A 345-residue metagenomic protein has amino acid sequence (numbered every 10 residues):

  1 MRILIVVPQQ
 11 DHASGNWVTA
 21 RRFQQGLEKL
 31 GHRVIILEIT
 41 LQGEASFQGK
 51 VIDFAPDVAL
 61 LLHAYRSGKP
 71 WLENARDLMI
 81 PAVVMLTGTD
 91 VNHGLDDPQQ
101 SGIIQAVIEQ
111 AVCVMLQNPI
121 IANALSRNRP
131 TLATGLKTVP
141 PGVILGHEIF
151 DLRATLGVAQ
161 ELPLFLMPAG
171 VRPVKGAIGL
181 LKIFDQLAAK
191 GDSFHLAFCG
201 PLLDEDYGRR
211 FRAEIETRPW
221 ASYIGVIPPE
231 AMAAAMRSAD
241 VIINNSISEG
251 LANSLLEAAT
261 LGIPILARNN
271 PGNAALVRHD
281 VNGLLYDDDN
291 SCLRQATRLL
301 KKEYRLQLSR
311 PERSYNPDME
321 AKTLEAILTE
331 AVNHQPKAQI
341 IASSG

Functional and structural regions predicted by a protein language model:
S14-V18, K301-H334: A charged, aromatic-enriched C-terminal amphipathic alpha-helix characteristic of glycosyltransferases across folds
L41, P168, H195-R209, G225: Glycosyltransferase donor-sugar binding loop
E109-H147: A short, active-site helix/loop in glycosyltransferases that binds the activated sugar's phosphate group
V158-K175, L181-F184, A197-C199: Conserved donor-binding/catalytic core segment of Leloir-type glycosyltransferases
R209-I227: Nucleotide-activated donor-binding/catalytic signature segment of Leloir-type glycosyltransferases, i.e., the conserved
V226-I227, A234-A239: Short alpha-helical donor nucleotide-sugar binding micro-motif in glycosyltransferases
I247: Aromatic "clamp/platform" in nucleotide-sugar-dependent glycosyltransferases that forms part of the donor/acceptor
P264-A267: Short hydrophobic beta-strand element within catalytic cores of glycosyltransferases and related nucleotide-activated
